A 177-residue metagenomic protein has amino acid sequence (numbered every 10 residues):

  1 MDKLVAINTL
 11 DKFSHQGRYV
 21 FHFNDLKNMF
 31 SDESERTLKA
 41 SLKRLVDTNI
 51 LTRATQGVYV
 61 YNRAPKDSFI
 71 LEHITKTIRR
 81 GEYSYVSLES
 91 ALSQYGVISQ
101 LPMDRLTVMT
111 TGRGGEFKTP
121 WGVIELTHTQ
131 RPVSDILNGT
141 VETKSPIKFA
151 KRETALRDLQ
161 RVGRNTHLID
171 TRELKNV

Functional and structural regions predicted by a protein language model:
D2-R79: Short beta-edge/loop segments at beta->alpha junctions of small alpha/beta modules that act as binding/recognition
N62-V177: Nucleic-acid-binding surface
